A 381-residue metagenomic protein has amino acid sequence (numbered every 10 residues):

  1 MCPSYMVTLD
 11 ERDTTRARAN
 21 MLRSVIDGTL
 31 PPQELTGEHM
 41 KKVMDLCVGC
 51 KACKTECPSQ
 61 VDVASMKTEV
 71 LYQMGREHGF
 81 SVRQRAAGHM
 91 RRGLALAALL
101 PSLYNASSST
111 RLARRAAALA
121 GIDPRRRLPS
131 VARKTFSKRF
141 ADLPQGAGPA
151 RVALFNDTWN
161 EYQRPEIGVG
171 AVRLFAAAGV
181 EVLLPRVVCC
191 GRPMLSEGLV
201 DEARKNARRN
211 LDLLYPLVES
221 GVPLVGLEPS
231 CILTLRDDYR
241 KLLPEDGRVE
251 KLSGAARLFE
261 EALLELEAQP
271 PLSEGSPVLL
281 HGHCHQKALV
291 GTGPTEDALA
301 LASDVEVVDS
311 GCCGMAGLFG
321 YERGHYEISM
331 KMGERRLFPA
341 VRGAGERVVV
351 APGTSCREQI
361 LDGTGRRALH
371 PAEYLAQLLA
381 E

Functional and structural regions predicted by a protein language model:
M1-L46, S65-G79, G88, L103: Ferredoxin-type iron-sulfur electron-transfer modules and their immediate structural context
M1-P3, R12, H39-V61, G93 (+3 more regions): Cysteine-centered iron-sulfur cluster-binding motifs in ferredoxin-type domains/subunits of redox enzymes
P3-V7, V25-P32, H39-T55, V152-T158 (+3 more regions): Glycine- and acidic
A64-E381: Iron-sulfur cluster-binding electron-transfer modules in prokaryotic oxidoreductases
